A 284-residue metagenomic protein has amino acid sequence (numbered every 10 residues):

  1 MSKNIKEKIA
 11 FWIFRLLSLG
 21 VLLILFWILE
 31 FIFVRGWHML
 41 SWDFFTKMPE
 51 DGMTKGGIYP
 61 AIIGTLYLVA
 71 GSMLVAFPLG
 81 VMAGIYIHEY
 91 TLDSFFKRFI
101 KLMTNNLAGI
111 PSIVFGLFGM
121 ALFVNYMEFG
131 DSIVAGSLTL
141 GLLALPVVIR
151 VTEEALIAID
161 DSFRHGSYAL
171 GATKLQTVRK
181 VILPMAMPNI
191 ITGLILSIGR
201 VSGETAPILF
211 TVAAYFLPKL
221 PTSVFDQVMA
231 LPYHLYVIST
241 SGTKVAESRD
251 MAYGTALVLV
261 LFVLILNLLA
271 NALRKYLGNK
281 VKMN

Functional and structural regions predicted by a protein language model:
M1-S18, A270-N284: Transmembrane alpha-helical segments of polytopic membrane transport and secretion proteins
K3, S72-T104, L117, N125 (+1 more regions): Transmembrane-helix boundary motif in ABC transporter permease subunits
G52-G56, I208-V260: Interhelical loop and adjacent transmembrane-helix boundary motif in polytopic membrane transport permeases
G56-Y86, L194: Transmembrane alpha-helix signature in integral membrane proteins
M73, K174-V212: Transmembrane alpha-helices
L79, L92-F96, R164-T192: Amphipathic cytosolic juxtamembrane alpha-helices at the membrane-cytosol interface of multi-pass membrane transporters
N105-L142: Generic hydrophobic transmembrane alpha-helix motif, especially the helices
E153-I157, D161, Y168, I195 (+1 more regions): C-terminal transmembrane helix and the adjacent membrane-cytosol boundary/short C-terminal tail of inner/organellar
